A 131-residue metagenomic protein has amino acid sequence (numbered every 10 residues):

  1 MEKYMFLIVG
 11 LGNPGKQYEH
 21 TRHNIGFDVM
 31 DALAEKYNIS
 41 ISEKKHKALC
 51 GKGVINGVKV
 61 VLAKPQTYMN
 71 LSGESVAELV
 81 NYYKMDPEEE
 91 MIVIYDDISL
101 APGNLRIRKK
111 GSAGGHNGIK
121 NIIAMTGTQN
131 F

Functional and structural regions predicted by a protein language model:
E2-K110, K120, A124-N130: Nucleotide and nucleotide-moiety/phosphate-recognizing core
G115-G118: Hydrophobic alpha-helical segments within soluble ligand-binding/sensing domains
